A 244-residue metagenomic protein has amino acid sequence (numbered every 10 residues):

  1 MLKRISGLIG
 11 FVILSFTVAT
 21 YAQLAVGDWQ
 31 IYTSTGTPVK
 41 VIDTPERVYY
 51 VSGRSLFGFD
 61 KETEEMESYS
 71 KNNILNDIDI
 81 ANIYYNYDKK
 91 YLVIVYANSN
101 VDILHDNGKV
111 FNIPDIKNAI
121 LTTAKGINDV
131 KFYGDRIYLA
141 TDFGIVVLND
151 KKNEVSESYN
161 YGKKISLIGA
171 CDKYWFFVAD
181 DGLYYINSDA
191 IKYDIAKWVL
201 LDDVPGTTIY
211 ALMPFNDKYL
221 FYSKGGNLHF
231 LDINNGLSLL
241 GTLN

Functional and structural regions predicted by a protein language model:
M1-D28, W175: Bacterial Sec-dependent N-terminal signal peptides
L24-T44, S70-D88, I113-Y133, S156-D172 (+2 more regions): Short coil-to-beta transitions that initiate beta-strands within beta-rich domains
R47-Y50, Y91-I94, R136-L139, Y174-F177 (+2 more regions): Conserved beta-propeller blade signature
V51-K71: Beta-propeller domains
R54-F57, A97-V101, F143-V146, Y174 (+2 more regions): Loop/turn residues immediately N-terminal
D60-E64, H105-K109, N149-N153, N187-I191 (+1 more regions): Short loop/turn segments that connect beta-strands within beta-propeller blades
K71, N86, Y91-S99, L104: Nucleic acid-processing catalytic cores of prokaryotic defense/repair systems
G226-H229, S238-N244: Beta-propeller domains
